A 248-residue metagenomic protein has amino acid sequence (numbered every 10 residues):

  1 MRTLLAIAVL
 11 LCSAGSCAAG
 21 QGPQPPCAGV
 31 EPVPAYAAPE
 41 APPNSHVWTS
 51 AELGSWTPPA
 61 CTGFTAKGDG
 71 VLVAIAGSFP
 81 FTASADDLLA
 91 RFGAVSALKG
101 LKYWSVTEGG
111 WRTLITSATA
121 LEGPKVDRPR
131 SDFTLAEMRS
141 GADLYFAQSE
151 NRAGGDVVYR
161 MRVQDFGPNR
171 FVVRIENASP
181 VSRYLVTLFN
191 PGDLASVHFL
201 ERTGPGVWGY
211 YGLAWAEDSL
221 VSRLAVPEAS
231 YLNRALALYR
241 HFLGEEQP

Functional and structural regions predicted by a protein language model:
M1-T3: Positively charged n-region of N-terminal signal peptides that target proteins for export
A6-A14: Bacterial N-terminal signal peptides
G20-A153: Hydrophobic ligand-binding cavity/cleft-lining segments
E137-Q148, P168-R174, R183-Y184: Short, hydrophobic/aromatic-rich segments at coil-to-beta transitions
N151-A153, T187-N190: Short consensus segments that form the blades of beta-propeller domains, in both extracellular/periplasmic
V158-D165, A195-R202: Hydrophobic/aromatic beta-strand elements that line small-molecule binding cavities or substrate pockets in beta-rich
R174-V181, L213-W215: Generic short beta-strand segments
Y184-F189, A214-A235: A short acidic/glycine-rich loop-to-helix N-cap element
